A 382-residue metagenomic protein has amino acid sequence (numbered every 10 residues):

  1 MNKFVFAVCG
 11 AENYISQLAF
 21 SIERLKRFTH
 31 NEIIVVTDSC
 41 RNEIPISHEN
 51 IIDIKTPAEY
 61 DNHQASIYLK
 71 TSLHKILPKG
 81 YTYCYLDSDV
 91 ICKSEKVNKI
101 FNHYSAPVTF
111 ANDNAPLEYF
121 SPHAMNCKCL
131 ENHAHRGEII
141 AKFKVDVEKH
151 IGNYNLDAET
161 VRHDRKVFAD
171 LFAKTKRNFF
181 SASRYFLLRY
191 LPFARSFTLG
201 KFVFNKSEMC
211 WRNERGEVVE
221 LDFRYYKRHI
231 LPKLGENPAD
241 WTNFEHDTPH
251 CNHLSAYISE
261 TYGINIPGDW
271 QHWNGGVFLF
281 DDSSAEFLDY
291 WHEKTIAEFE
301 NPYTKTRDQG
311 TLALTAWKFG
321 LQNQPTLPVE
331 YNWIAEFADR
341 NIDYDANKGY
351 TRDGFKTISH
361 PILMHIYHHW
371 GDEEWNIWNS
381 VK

Functional and structural regions predicted by a protein language model:
M1-K382: Glycosyltransferase catalytic domains, chiefly GT-A lineage
